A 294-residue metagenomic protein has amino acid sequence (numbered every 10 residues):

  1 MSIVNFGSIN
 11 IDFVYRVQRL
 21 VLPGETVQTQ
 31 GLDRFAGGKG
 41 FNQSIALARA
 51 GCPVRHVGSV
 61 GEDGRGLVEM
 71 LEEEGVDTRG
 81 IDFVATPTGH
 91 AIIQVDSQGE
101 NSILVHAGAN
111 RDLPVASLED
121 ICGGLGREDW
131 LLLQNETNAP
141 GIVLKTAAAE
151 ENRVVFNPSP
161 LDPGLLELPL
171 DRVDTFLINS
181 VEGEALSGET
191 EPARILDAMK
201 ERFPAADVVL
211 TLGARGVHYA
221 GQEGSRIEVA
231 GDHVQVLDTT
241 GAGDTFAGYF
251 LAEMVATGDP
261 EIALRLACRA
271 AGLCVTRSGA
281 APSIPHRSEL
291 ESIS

Functional and structural regions predicted by a protein language model:
M1-I9, E69-F83, I93-I227: Ribokinase/PfkB-type carbohydrate-kinase core domain
M1-P23: Positively charged, low-complexity intrinsically disordered leader regions
I3, P23-H90, I293-S294: Substrate-binding N-lobe of the ribokinase-like
I9, V60, V234: Hydrophobic pocket-lining residues within nucleotide cofactor-binding pockets
I11, R49-C52, V76, S97 (+6 more regions): Generic secondary-structure signature for well-ordered alpha-helical cores
L20-T29, L177-N179, I227-A230: Short glycine/proline- and charge-enriched loop/turn segments that cap or connect secondary-structure elements
A46, M70, T146, Y249 (+1 more regions): Rossmann-fold NAD(P)-dependent oxidoreductase module
P163, A193-S294: Conserved phosphate-binding/catalytic region of the ribokinase-like
